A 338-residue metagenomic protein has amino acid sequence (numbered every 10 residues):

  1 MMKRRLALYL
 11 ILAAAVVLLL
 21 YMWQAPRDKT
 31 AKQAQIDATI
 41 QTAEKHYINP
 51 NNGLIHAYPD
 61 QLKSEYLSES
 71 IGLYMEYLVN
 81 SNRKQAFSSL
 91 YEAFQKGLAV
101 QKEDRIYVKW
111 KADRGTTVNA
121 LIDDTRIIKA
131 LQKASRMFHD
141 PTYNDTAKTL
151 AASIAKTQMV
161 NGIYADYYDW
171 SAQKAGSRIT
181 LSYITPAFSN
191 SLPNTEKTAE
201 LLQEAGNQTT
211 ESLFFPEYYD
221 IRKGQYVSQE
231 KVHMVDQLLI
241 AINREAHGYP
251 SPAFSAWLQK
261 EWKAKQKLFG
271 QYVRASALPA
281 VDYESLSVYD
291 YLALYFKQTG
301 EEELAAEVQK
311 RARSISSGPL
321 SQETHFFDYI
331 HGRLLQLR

Functional and structural regions predicted by a protein language model:
L8-M22: Hydrophobic membrane-insertion alpha-helices, especially the h-region of bacterial N-terminal signal peptides
L20-D28, Q237, N243-Y249, Q298 (+3 more regions): Terminal, non-catalytic domain-edge segments
Q33-E44, K84-Q95, I128, N144-A155 (+6 more regions): Hydrophobic core segments within long, regular secondary-structure runs in both alpha- and beta-rich folds
A34-V118, F296-Q298: N-terminal carbohydrate-binding/catalytic regions of secreted carbohydrate-active enzymes
K45-I48, H56-L62, K96-G97, G206-Q208 (+4 more regions): Solenoid-like repeat scaffolds
S64-S68, T146-S287, E302, F326: Extended ligand-binding clefts on enzyme/binding-domain cores
S70-K84, T125-H139, Y183-T195, L238-P250 (+2 more regions): Well-ordered alpha-helical scaffold segments within catalytic/enzyme domains
G97, E103-S153: Substrate-binding cleft of extracellular glycoside hydrolase catalytic domains
